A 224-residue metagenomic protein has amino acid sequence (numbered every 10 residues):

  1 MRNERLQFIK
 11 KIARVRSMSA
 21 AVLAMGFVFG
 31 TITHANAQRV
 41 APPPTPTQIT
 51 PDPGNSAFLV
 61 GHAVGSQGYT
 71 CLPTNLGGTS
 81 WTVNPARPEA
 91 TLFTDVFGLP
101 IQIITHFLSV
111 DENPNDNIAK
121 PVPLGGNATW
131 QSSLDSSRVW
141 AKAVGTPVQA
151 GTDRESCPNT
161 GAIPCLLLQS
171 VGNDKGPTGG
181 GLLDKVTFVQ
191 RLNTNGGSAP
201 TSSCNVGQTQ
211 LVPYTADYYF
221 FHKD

Functional and structural regions predicted by a protein language model:
M1-R14: N-terminal secretory signal peptides that target proteins for export/translocation
L6, M25-F27, T105, Y218: Short non-domain terminal segments
I9, V28-G30, G98, L108: Compositionally biased, low-structure terminal segments
I12-V15, M25, Q38: Glycine-rich, low-complexity segments
S19-G30: Bacterial N-terminal signal peptides
I32-A37: Sec/Tat signal peptide C-region and signal peptidase I cleavage site
Q38-G68, N75-D224: Primary mode marks residue(s) on the alpha4-beta5-alpha5 output face of response regulator receiver
